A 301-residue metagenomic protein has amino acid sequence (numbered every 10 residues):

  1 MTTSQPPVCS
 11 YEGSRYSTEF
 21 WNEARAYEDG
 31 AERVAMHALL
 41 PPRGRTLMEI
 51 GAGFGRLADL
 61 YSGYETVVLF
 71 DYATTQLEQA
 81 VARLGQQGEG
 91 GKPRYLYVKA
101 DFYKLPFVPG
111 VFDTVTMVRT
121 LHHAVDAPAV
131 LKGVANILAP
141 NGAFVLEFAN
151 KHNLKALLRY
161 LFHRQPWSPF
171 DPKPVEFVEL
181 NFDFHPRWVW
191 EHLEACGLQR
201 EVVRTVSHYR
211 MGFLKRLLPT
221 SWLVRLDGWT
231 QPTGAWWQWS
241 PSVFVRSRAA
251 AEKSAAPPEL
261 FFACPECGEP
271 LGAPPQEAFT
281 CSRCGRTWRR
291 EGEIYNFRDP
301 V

Functional and structural regions predicted by a protein language model:
M1-R43, R56, R298-V301: Conserved class I S-adenosyl-L-methionine
M48, G53-K104: Class I SAM-dependent methyltransferase SAM/SAH-binding core
T116: A conserved beta-strand element that flanks and buttresses the S-adenosyl-L-methionine
R119-T120: Short catalytic micro-motifs in class I SAM-dependent methyltransferases
P128-A143: A short glycine-rich, Lys/Arg-flanked "PGG" loop and its adjoining helix->strand segment in the class I
V145-S168: Conserved class I S-adenosyl-L-methionine
H163-P166, E191, V202-Q276: A C-terminal cap/extension of S-adenosyl-L-methionine-dependent methyltransferases that defines the acceptor-substrate
W167-W188: Acceptor-substrate binding/catalytic loop of class I
